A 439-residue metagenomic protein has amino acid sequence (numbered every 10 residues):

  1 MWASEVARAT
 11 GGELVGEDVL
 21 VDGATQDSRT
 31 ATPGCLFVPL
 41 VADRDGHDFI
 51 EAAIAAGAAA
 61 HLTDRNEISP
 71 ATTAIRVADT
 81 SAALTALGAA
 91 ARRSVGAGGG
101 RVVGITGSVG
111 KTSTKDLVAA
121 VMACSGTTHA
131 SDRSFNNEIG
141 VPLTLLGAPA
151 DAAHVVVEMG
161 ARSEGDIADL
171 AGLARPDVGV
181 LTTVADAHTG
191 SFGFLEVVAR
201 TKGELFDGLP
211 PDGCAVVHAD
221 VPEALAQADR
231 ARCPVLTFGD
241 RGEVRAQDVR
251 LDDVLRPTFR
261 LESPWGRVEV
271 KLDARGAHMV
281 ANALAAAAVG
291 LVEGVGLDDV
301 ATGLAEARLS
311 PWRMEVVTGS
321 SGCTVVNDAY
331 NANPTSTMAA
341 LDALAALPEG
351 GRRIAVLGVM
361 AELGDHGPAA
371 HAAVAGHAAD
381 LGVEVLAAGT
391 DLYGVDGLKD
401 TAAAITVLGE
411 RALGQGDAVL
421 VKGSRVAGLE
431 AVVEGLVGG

Functional and structural regions predicted by a protein language model:
M1-A86, A90, L347-P348, G376-A402: N-terminal leader/targeting and accessory segments in enzymes
V6, C35, A53, L87 (+14 more regions): Residue-level signal for inorganic ion chemistry
V41-R44, L309-W312, A329-L398, S424: Active-site beta-alpha connecting loops in nucleotide-dependent enzymes
E67-A71, V178-T324, G351, A375-V385 (+1 more regions): Acidic, Mg2+-coordinating active-site environments of NTP-dependent enzymes
A83-A219, L225-A231, G435-G438: Phosphate-binding loop of NTP-binding sites
G99-T106, H129, V180-D186, H218 (+6 more regions): Short beta-strands and strand-loop turn motifs
I105, K111, P311-E315, V426-V432: ATP-dependent carboxylate/acyl-activation modules
G172, A404-G414: Short amphipathic alpha-helix with an adjacent loop that forms part of the alpha/beta core around
